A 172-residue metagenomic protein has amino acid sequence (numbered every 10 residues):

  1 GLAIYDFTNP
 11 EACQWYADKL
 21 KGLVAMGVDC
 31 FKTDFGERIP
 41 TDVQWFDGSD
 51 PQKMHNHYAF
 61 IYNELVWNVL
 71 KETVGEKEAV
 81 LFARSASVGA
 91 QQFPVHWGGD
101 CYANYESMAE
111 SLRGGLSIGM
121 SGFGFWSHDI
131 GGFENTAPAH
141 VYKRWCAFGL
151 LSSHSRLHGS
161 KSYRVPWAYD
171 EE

Functional and structural regions predicted by a protein language model:
G1-E172: Catalytic-domain carbohydrate-binding cleft regions of carbohydrate-active enzymes
